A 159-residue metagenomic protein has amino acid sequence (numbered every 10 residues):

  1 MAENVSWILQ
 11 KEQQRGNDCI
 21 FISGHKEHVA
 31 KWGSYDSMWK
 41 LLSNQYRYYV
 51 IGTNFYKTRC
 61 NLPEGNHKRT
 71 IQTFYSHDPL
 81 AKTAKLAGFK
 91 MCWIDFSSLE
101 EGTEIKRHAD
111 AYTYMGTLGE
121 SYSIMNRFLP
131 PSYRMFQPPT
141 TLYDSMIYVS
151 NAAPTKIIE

Functional and structural regions predicted by a protein language model:
M1-Y35, K40, N44-R47: Hard-cation-handling environments
V29-E159: C-terminal regions of proteins
